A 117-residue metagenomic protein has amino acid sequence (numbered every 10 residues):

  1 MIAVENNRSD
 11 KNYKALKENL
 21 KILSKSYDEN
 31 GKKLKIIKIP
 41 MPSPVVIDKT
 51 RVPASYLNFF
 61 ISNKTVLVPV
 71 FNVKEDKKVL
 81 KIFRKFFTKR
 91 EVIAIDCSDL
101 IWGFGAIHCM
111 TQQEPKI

Functional and structural regions predicted by a protein language model:
M1-I117: Histidine/cysteine-enriched polar flanking segments
